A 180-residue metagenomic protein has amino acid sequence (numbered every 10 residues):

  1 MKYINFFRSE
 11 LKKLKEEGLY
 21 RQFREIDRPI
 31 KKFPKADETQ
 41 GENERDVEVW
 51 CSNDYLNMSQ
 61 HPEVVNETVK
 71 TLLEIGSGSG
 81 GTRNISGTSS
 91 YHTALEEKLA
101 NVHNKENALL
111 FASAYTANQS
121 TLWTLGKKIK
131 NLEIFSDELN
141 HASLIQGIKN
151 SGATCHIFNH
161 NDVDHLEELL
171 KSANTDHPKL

Functional and structural regions predicted by a protein language model:
K2, S9, K13-I75: N-terminal "arm"/small-domain region of PLP-dependent enzymes with the aminotransferase-like
D54, T154-H156, H160-L180: Active-site phosphate-binding strand-loop segment of PLP-dependent enzymes
V65-S113: Conserved N-terminal alpha-helix of the aminotransferase class I/II PLP-enzyme fold
N104, N150-G152: Short, structured coil segments at secondary-structure junctions
L110, Y115-T121, A142-L144: Short glycine/serine/threonine-rich phosphate/pyrophosphate-binding segments that cradle anionic phosphate groups
Q119, W123, I145, V163-K171: Amphipathic, non-transmembrane alpha-helical secondary structure
T124-A142: Conserved PLP-anchoring active-site segment centered on the Schiff-base-forming lysine
